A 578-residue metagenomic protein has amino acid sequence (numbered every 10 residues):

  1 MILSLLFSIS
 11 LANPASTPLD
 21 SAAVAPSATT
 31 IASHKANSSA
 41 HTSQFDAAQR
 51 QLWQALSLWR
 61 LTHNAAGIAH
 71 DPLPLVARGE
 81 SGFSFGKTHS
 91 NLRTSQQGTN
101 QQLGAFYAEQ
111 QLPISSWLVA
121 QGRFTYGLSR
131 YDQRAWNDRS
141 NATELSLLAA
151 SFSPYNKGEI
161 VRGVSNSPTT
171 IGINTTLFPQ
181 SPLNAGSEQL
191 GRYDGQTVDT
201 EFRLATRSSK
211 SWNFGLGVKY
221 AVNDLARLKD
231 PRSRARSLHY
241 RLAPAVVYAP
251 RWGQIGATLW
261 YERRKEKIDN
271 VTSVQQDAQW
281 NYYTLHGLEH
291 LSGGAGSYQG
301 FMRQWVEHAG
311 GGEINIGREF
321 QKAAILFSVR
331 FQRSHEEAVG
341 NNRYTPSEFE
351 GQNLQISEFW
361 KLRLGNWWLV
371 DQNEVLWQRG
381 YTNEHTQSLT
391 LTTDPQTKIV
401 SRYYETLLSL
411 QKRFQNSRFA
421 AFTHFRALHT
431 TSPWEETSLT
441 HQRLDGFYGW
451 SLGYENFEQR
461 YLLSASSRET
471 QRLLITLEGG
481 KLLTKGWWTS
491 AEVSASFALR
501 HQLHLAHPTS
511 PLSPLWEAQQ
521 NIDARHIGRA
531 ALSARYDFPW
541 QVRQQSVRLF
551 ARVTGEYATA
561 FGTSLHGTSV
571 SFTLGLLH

Functional and structural regions predicted by a protein language model:
H34, S38-L52, A65-H89, S115-F124 (+2 more regions): Transmembrane beta-strand segments of Gram-negative outer membrane beta-barrel proteins
H41-A48, Y248-P250, H566-H578: Outer-membrane beta-barrel "beta-signal"
G82-L103, Q133-R139, T175-P179: Surface-exposed strand-loop-strand hairpins of Gram-negative outer-membrane beta-barrel proteins
S90-T99, Q189-Y193, N223-S237, F301-W305 (+1 more regions): Outer-membrane beta-barrel proteins
G104-Y126, D138-S167, L183-V222, L238-E262 (+1 more regions): Transmembrane beta-barrel wall of Gram-negative outer-membrane proteins
N174, F178, P182, T284-L577: Outer membrane beta-barrel transmembrane domains
A205-L228, S237-A243, L326-N341, D445-E455: Surface-exposed extracellular loop regions of Gram-negative outer-membrane beta-barrel proteins
